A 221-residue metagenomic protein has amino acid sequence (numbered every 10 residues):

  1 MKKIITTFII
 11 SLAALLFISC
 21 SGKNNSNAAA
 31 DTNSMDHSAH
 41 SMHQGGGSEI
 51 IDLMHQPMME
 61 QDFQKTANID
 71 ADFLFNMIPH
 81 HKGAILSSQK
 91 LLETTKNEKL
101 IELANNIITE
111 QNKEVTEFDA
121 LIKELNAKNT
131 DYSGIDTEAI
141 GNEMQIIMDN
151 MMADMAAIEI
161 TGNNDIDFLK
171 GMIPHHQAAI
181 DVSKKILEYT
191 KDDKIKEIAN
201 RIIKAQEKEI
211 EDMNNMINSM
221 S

Functional and structural regions predicted by a protein language model:
M1-I4: Positively charged n-region of N-terminal signal peptides that target proteins for export
T6-T7, M213: Short amphipathic alpha-helical "recognition" segments used for binding
T7-A13: Sec-dependent N-terminal signal peptides
L16-S19: C-terminal motif of bacterial Sec signal peptides marking the signal peptidase cleavage site
S21-K23: Bacterial signal peptide processing site
N25-S221: All-alpha RGS (Regulator of G-protein Signaling) helical domain and cognate RGS-like helical scaffolds
